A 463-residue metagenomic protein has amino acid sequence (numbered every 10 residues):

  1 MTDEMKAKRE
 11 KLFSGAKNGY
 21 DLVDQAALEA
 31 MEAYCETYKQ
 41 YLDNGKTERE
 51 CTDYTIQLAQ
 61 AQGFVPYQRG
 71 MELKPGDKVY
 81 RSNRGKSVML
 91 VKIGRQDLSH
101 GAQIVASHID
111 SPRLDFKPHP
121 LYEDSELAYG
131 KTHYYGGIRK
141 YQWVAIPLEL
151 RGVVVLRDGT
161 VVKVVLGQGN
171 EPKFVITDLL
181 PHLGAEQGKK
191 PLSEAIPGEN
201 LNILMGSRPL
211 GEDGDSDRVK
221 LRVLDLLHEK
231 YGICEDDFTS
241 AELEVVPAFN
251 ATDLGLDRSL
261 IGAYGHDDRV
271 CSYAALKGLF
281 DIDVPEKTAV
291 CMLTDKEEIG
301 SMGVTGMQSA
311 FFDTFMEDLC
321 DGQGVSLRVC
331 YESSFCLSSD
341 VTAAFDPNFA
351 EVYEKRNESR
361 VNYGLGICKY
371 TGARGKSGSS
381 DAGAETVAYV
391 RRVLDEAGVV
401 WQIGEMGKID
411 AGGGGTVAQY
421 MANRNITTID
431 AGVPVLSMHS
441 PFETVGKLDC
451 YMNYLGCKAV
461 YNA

Functional and structural regions predicted by a protein language model:
M1-A463: N-terminal hydrophobic/helix-forming segments and targeting peptides
